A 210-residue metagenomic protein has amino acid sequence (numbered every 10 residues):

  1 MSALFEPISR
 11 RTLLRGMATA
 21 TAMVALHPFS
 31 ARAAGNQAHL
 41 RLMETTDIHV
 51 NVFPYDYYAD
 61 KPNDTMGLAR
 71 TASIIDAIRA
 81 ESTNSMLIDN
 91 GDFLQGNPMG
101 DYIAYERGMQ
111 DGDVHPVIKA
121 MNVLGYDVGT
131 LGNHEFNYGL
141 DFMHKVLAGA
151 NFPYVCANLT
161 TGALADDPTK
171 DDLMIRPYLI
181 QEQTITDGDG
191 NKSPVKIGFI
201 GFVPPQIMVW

Functional and structural regions predicted by a protein language model:
S2-W210: Acidic, metal/ion-coordinating pockets
